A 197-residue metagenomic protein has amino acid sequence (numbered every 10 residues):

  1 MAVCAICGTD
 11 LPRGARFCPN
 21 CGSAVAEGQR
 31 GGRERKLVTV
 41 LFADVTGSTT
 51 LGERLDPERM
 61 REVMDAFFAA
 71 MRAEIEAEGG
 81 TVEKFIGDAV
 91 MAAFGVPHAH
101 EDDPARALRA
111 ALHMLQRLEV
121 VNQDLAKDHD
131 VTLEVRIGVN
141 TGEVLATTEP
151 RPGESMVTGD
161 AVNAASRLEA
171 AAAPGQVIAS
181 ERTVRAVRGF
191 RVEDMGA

Functional and structural regions predicted by a protein language model:
V3-I86, R106, A126-V131: Juxtacatalytic helix/coil linker segments that couple regulatory or sensory modules to the catalytic cores
D10-A15, A99, A105, L112 (+6 more regions): Hydrophobic/basic alpha-helical segments enriched in Actinobacteria
R16, R33, E62, D102 (+3 more regions): Catalytic cores and conserved motifs of cyclic dinucleotide signaling enzymes
L37, F42-G47, R72-R106, V120-A161: Catalytic core of nucleotidyl cyclases, primarily class III adenylyl/guanylyl cyclases
M60-F67, A107-A110, M114, D160-A164: Hydrophobic alpha-helical membrane-association signature
A66, A70-A77, H113, R117-D124 (+2 more regions): Amphipathic alpha-helical regulatory segments at dimerization interfaces that relay allosteric signals between sensory
V144-A146, A171-A197: Cytosolic regulatory/linker segments at or just downstream of nucleotide-handling modules in signal-transduction
